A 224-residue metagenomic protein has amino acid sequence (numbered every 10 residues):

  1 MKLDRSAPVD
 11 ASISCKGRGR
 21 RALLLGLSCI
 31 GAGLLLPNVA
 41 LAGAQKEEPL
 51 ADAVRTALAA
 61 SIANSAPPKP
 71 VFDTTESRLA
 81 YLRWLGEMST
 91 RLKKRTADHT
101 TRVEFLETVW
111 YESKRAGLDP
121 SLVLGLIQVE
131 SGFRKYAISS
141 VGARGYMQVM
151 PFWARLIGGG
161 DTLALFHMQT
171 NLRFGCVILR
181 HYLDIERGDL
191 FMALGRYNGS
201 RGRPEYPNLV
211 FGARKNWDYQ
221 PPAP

Functional and structural regions predicted by a protein language model:
M1-D10: N-terminal Lys/Arg-rich, disordered targeting/topogenic segments
D10-G31: N-terminal secretory signal peptides and thylakoid transit peptides that target proteins across membranes
L36-A42: Sec/Tat signal peptide C-region and signal peptidase I cleavage site
A42-A51: Cleaved targeting-peptide boundary
A44, N64-P224: Catalytic glycan-binding domains that act on GlcNAc-containing polysaccharides
A59-A63: Conserved catalytic or metal-liganding residues and their short signature motifs at active sites of enzymes
